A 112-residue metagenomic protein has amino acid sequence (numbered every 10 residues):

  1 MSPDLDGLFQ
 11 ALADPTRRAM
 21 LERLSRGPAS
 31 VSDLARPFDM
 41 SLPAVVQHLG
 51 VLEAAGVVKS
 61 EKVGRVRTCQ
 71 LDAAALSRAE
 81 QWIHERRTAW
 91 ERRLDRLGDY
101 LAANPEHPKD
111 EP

Functional and structural regions predicted by a protein language model:
M1-D4, R23-L42, V51-K59, A74-P112: C-terminal regulatory/oligomerization modules of transcriptional regulators
G7: Interfacial catalytic loop of ABC nucleotide-binding domains
A11-T16: Short helix-coil-helix linker/hinge
R18-M20: Pre-recognition alpha-helix immediately N-terminal to the DNA-recognition helix within helix-turn-helix or winged-helix
K62-T68: Short, Lys/Arg-rich nucleic-acid/phosphate-binding segment
